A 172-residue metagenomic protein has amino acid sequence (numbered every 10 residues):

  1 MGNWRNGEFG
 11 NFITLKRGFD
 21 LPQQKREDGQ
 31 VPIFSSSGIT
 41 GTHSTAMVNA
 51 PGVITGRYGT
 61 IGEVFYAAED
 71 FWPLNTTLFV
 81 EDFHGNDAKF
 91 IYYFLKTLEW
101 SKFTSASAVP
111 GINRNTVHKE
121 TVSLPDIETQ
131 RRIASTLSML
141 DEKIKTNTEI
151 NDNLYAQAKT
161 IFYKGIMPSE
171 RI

Functional and structural regions predicted by a protein language model:
M1-S35, T121-I172: Non-catalytic DNA-recognition/assembly elements of restriction-modification systems
G2-L124: DNA target-recognition domains and sequence-specific DNA-contacting regions of bacterial/archaeal
